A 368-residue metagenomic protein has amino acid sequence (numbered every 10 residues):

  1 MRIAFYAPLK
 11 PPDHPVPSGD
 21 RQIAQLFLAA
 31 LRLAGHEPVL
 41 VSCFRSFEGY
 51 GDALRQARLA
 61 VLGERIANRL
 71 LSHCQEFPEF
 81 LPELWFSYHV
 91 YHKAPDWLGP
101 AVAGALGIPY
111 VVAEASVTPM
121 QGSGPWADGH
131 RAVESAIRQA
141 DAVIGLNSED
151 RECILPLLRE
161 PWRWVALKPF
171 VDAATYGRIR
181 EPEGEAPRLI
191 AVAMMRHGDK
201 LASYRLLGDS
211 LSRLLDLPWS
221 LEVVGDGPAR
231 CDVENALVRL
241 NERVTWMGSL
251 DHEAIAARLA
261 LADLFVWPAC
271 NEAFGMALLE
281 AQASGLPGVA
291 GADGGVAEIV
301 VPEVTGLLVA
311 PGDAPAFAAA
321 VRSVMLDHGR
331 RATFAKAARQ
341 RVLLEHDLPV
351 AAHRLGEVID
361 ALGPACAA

Functional and structural regions predicted by a protein language model:
E134, R138-R178, R188-M194, T245: Donor nucleotide-sugar binding/catalytic pocket of nucleotide-sugar-dependent glycosyltransferases
E181-A202, G208-S212, E222: Conserved donor-binding/catalytic core segment of Leloir-type glycosyltransferases
C231-E253: Nucleotide-activated donor-binding/catalytic signature segment of Leloir-type glycosyltransferases, i.e., the conserved
S249-L250, A257-A262: Short alpha-helical donor nucleotide-sugar binding micro-motif in glycosyltransferases
C270: Aromatic "clamp/platform" in nucleotide-sugar-dependent glycosyltransferases that forms part of the donor/acceptor
P287-A290: Short hydrophobic beta-strand element within catalytic cores of glycosyltransferases and related nucleotide-activated
P302-E303, L307-A314, S323-G329: Conserved acidic donor-binding segment of nucleotide-sugar-dependent glycosyltransferases
S323, R330-E345, A351-E357: A short, well-ordered alpha-helix in the C-terminal region of glycosyltransferases
